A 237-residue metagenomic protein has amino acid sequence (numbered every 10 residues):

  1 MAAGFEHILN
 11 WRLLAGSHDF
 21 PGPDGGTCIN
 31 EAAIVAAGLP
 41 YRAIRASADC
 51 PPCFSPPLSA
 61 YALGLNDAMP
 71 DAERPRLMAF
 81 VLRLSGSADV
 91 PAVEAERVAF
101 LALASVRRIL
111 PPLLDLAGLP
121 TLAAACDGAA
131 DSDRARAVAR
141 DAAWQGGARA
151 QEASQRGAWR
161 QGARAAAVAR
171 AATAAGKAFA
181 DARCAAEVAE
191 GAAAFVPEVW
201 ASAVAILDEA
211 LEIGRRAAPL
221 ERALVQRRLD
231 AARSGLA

Functional and structural regions predicted by a protein language model:
M1-A237: Short, glycine-biased loop/turn motifs at secondary-structure junctions and in low-complexity Ser/Thr/Pro-rich termini
